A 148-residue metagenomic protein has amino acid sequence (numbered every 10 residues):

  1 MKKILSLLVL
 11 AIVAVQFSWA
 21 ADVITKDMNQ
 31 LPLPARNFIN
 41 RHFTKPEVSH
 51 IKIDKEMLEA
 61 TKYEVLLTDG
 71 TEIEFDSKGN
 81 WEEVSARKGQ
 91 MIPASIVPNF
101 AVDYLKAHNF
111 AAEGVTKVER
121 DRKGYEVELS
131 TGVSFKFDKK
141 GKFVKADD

Functional and structural regions predicted by a protein language model:
M1-V23, I39: Bacterial Sec-dependent N-terminal signal peptides
D22-D148: Interaction-mediating elements
